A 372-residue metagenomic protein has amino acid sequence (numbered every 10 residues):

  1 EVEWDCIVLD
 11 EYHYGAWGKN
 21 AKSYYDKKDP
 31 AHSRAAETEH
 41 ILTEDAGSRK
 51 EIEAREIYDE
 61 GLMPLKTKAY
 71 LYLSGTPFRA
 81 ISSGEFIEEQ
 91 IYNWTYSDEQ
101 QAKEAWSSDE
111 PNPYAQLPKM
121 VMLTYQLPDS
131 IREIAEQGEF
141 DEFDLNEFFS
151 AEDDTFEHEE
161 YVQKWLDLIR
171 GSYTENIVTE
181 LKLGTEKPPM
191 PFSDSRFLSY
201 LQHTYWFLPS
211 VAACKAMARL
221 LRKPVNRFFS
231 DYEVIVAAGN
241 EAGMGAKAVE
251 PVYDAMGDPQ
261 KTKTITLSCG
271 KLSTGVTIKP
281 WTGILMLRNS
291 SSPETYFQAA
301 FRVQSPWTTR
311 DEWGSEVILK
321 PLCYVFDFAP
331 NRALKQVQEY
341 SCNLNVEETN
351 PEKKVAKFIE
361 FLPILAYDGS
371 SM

Functional and structural regions predicted by a protein language model:
E1-E3, S23-Y24, P30, E142-S268: Conserved C-terminal RecA-like helicase domain
V2-L65, A69: SF2 helicase catalytic motif II
E11, L73-P77, S210, S268-K271 (+1 more regions): A short beta-strand-to-loop transition that corresponds to the Sensor-1 phosphate-sensing loop of AAA+ P-loop ATPases
G15-G18, R79-A80, P293, P306: Catalytic P-loop NTPase motifs of RecA-like helicase/translocase cores
A36-E60, A105-S108, K182-E186, F228-E233 (+1 more regions): Short mixed-charge
G61, L65, A69, A80-H203: Interdomain helical connector at the RecA1-RecA2 junction of SF1/SF2 helicase-like NTPases
F229, E233-E348: Conserved RecA-like P-loop NTPase helicase motor core
N345-M372: Non-catalytic, charged low-complexity extensions flanking SF2 helicase motor domains
